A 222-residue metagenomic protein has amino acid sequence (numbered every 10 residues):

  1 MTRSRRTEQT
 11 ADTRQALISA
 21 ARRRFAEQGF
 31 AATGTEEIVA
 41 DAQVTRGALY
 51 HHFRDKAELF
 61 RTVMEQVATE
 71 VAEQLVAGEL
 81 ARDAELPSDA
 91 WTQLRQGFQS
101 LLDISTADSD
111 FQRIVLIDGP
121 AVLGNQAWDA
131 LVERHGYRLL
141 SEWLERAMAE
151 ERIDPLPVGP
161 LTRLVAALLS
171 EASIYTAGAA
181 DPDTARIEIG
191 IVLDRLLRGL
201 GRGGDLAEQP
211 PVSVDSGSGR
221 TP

Functional and structural regions predicted by a protein language model:
M1-D12, R82-D83, G204-P222: N-terminal intrinsically disordered/low-complexity leader segments
M1-Q28, A32-V44, A57-R61, A84: Basic, helix-initiating cap at the start of DNA-binding domains
Y50-F53, A57: A short His-aromatic
R61-V67: Alpha-helical DNA-contacting segments of helix-turn-helix folds
T62, V76-D110, L161-V165, R220: Hydrophobic alpha-helical connector segments
T69-A72, G124-E150, G159-R163, I187 (+1 more regions): Amphipathic alpha-helical packing segments from all-alpha helical-bundle domains
Q93, S100-L102, S141, P155-Y175 (+1 more regions): Hydrophobic alpha-helical segments that form the core of small-molecule binding pockets and/or dimer interfaces
L102-S141, I174, G178, P182-D183: Short secondary-structure transition hinges
